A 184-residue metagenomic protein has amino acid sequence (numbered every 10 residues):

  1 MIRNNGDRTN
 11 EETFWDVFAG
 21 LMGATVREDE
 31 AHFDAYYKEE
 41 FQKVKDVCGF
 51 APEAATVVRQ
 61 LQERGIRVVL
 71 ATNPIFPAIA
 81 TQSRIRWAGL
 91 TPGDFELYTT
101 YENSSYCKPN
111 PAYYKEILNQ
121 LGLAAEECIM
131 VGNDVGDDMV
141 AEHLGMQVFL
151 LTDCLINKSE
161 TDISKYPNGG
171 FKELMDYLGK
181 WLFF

Functional and structural regions predicted by a protein language model:
M1-E39: A metal-dependent, Asp-based hydrolase signature
I2-E12, F41-G49, S104-Y113, V140-Q147: Short amphipathic alpha-helical segments at helix boundaries and their inter-helical linkers
I2-N5, V26, V44, C48 (+3 more regions): Residues at alpha-helix boundaries and short interhelical turns
T9, T13, E30-A31, K38-V69: Short, acidic loop-to-helix structural element flanking the phosphoryl-transfer center in phosphate-processing enzymes
T9-V17, Y37-K43, V68-P77, C128-G136: Short, mixed-charge, low-aromatic patches
F18-A24, K45-F50, A80-T81: Short acidic/polar alpha-helix capping motifs at helix-coil junctions
L21, E39, K43, E116 (+1 more regions): Solvent-exposed, charged/polar functional surfaces in cytosolic regulatory/catalytic domains
A55, R59, N73-F76, T81-F184: Asp-based, Mg2+/Mn2+-dependent phosphohydrolase catalytic module
